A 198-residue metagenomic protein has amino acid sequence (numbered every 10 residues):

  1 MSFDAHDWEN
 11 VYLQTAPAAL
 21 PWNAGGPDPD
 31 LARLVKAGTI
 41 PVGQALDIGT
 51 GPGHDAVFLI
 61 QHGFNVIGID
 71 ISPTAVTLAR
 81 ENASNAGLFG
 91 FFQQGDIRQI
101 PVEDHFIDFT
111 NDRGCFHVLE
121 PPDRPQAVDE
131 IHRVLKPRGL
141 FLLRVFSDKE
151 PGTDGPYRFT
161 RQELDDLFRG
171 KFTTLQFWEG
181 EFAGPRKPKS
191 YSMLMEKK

Functional and structural regions predicted by a protein language model:
M1-V102, L119-E130, V134, G139-K198: Class I (Rossmann-like) S-adenosyl-L-methionine-dependent methyltransferase catalytic domain, capturing the SAM-binding
D55, D112-R113: Conserved acidic functional residues
V102-T110: A short acidic, Gly/Pro-enriched loop at the edge of an enzyme's catalytic core that lines a small-molecule cofactor
N111-D112, S192: Polar/charged side chains located within well-ordered beta-strands of beta-rich proteins
G114-V118: Short catalytic micro-motifs in class I SAM-dependent methyltransferases
